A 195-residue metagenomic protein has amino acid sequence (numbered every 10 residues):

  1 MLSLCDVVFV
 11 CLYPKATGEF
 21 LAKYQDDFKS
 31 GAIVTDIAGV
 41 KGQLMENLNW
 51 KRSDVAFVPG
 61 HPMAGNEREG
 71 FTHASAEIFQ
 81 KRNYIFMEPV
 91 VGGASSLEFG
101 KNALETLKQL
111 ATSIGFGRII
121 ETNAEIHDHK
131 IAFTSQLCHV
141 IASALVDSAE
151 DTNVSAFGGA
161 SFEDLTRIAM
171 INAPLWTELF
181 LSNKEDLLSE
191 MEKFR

Functional and structural regions predicted by a protein language model:
M1-C5: Short acidic low-complexity segments
V8-F9, T35: N-terminal Rossmann-like NAD(P) cofactor-binding module of classical short-chain dehydrogenase/reductase
F9-F20: Short, conserved structural micro-motifs that define repeat-unit consensus positions and nucleotide-binding loops
C11-Y13, A38, E88: Glycine-rich, N-terminal phosphate-binding loop of Rossmann-like dinucleotide-binding domains
F20-T72: Rossmann-like NAD(P)(H) cofactor-binding subdomain of soluble oxidoreductases
T72-I78, T177-E178: Short, flexible, solvent-exposed loop/turn segments with mixed acidic/basic and small polar residues
A76-M170: Internal alpha-helical scaffold of NAD(P)-dependent oxidoreductase catalytic cores
N153-R195: Interdomain hinge/lid region at the active-site interface of Rossmann-like NAD(P)-dependent oxidoreductases
